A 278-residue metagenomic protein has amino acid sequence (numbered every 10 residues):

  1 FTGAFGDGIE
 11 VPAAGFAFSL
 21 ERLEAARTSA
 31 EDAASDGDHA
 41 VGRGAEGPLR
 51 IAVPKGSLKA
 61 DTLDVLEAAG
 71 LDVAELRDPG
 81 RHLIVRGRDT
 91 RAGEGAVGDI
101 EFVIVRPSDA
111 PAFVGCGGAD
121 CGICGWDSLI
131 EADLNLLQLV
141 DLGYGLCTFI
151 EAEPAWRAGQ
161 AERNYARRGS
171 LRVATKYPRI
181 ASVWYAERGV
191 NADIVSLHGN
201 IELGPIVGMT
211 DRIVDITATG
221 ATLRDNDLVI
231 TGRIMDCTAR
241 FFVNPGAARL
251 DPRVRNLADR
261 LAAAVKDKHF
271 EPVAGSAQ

Functional and structural regions predicted by a protein language model:
F1-A45: TRNA-recognition modules of translation machinery and tRNA-sensing kinases, especially anticodon-binding
D38-Q278: Domain-level signature for soluble enzymes in the chorismate/prephenate branch of the shikimate pathway
